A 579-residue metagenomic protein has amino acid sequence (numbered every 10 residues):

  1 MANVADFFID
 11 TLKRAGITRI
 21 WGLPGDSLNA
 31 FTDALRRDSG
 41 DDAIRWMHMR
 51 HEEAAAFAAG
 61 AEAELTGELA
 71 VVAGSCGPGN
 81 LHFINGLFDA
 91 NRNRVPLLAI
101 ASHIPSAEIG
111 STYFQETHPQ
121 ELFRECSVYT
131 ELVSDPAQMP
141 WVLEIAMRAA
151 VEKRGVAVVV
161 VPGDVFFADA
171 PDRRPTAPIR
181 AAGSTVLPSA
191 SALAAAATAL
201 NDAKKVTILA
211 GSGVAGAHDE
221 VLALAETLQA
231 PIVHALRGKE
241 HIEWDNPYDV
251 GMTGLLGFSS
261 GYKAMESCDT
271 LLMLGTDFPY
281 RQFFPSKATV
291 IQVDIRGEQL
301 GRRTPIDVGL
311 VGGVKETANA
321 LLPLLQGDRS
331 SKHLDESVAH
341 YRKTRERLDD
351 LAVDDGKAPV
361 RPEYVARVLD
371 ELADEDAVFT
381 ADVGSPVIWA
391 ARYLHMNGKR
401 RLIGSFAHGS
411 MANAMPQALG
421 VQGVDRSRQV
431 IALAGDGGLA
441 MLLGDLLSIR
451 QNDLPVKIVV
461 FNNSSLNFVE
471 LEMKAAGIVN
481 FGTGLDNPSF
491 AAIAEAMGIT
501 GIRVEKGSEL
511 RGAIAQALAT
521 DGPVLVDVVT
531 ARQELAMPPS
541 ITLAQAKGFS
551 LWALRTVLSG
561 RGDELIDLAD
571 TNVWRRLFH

Functional and structural regions predicted by a protein language model:
M1-R329, R347, V368, L372-E375 (+5 more regions): N-terminal alpha/beta PP-like core and its mobile active-site loop of ThDP/TPP-dependent enzymes
A5-F8, K13, D26, F31-R36 (+4 more regions): Active-site diphosphate/adenylate-binding microenvironment
R37-W46, E64-V71, R392-A407, A475-G477: Glycine/charged-rich beta-loop-alpha catalytic/anionic-binding loops adjacent to active sites
H51, S111-T112, G183-A195, G254-G257 (+5 more regions): A general structural motif
E52-F57, P386-I388, K506-L510: Short acidic loop-to-helix transition motifs that present clustered carboxylates
Q115, Q451-A544: Thiamine diphosphate
A137, D172-R174, T198, A288-V387 (+3 more regions): Phosphate/pyrophosphate-binding active-site segments
N413, Q417-K457, F461: Catalytic phosphate/nucleotide-handling subdomain of diverse soluble enzymes
